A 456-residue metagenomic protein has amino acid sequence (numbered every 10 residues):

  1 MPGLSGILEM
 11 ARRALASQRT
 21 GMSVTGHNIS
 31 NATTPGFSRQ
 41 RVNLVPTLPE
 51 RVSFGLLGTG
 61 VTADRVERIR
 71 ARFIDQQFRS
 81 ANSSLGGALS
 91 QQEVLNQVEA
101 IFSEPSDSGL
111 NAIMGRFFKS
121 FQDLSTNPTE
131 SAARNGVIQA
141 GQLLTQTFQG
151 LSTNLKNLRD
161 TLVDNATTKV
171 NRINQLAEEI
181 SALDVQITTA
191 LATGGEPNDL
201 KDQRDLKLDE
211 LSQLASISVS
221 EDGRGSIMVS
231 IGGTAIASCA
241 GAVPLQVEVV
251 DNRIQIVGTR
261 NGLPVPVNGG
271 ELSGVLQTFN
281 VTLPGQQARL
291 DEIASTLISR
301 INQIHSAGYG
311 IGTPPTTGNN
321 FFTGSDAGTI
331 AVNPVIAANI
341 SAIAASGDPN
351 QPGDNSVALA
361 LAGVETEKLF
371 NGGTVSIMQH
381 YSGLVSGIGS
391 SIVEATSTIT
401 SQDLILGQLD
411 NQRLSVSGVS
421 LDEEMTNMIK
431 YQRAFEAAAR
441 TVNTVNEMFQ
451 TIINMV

Functional and structural regions predicted by a protein language model:
M1-V456: S/T-rich, low-complexity, solvent-exposed segments of bacterial secretion/appendage proteins
